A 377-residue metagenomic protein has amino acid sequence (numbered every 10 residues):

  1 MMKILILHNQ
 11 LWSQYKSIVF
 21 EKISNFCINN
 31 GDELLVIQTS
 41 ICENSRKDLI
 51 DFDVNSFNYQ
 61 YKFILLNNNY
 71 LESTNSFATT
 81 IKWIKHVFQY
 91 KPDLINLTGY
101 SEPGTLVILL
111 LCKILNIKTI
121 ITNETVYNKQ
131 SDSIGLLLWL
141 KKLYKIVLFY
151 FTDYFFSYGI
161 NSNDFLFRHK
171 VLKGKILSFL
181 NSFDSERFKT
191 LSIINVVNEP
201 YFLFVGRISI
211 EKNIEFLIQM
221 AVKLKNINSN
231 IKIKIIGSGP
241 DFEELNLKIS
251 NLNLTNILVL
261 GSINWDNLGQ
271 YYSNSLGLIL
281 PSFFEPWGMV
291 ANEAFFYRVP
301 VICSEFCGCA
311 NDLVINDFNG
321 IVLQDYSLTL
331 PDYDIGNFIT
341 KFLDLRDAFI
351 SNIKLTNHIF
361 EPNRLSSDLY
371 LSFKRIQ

Functional and structural regions predicted by a protein language model:
L5, I194-K212, L217-A221, K234: Conserved donor-binding/catalytic core segment of Leloir-type glycosyltransferases
K118, Y127-F151, S185: Nucleotide-sugar donor phosphate/pyrophosphate-binding loop at the beta->alpha transition of glycosyltransferases
K145-T190: Donor nucleotide-sugar binding/catalytic pocket of nucleotide-sugar-dependent glycosyltransferases
N246-I263: Nucleotide-activated donor-binding/catalytic signature segment of Leloir-type glycosyltransferases, i.e., the conserved
S262-I263, Q270-S275: Short alpha-helical donor nucleotide-sugar binding micro-motif in glycosyltransferases
F283: Aromatic "clamp/platform" in nucleotide-sugar-dependent glycosyltransferases that forms part of the donor/acceptor
P300-S304: Short hydrophobic beta-strand element within catalytic cores of glycosyltransferases and related nucleotide-activated
N311-K341: Change "using UDP/GDP/dTDP sugars" to "using nucleotide sugars
